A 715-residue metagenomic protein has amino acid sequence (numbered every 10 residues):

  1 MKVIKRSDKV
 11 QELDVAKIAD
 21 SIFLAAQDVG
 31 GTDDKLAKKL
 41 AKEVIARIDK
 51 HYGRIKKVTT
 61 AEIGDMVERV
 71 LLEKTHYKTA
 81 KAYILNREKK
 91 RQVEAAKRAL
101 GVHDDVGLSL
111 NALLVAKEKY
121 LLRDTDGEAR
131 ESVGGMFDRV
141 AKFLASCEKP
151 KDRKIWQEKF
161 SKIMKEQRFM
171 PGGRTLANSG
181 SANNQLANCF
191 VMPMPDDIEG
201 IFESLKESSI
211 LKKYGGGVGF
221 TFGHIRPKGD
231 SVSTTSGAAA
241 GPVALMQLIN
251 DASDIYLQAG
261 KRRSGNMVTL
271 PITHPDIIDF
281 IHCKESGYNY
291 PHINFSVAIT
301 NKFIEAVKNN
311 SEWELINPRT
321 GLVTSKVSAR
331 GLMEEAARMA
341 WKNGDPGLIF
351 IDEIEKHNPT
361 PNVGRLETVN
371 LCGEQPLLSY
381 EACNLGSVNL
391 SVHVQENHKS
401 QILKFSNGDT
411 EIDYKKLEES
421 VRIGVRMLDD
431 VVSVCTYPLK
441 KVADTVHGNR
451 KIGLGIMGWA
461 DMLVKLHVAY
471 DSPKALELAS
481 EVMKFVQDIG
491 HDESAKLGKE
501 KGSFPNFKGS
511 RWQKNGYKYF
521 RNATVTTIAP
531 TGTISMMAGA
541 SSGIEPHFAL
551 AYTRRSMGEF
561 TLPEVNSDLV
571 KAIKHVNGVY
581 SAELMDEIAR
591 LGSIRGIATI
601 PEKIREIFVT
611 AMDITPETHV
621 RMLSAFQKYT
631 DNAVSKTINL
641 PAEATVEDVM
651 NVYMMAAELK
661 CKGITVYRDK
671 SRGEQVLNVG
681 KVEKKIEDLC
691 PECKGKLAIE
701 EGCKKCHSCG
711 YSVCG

Functional and structural regions predicted by a protein language model:
K9, K35-L144, E148-S161: Core nucleic-acid recognition elements
A82-A96, I299, K356, N362-E367 (+6 more regions): Terminal amphipathic helices with adjacent charged low-complexity linkers/tails
A96-Q157, I225, T234-L248, Q258-N358 (+4 more regions): Conserved, charged catalytic cores of large soluble enzymes
L110, E374-P376, L428-S433, S503 (+2 more regions): Catalytic alpha/beta core of large soluble enzyme barrels
A141-K149, R153, S161-L186, V191-T234 (+8 more regions): Function-dense linear segments that define catalytic or interfacial modules in macromolecule-processing proteins
L205, T320, S420-A443, H447 (+4 more regions): Internal maturation/activation junctions in enzymes
C690-C693, C706-C709: Short cysteine-rich clusters marking metal-coordination/redox-active sites
C709-G715: Short Cys/His-rich micro-motifs in 6-15 aa windows
